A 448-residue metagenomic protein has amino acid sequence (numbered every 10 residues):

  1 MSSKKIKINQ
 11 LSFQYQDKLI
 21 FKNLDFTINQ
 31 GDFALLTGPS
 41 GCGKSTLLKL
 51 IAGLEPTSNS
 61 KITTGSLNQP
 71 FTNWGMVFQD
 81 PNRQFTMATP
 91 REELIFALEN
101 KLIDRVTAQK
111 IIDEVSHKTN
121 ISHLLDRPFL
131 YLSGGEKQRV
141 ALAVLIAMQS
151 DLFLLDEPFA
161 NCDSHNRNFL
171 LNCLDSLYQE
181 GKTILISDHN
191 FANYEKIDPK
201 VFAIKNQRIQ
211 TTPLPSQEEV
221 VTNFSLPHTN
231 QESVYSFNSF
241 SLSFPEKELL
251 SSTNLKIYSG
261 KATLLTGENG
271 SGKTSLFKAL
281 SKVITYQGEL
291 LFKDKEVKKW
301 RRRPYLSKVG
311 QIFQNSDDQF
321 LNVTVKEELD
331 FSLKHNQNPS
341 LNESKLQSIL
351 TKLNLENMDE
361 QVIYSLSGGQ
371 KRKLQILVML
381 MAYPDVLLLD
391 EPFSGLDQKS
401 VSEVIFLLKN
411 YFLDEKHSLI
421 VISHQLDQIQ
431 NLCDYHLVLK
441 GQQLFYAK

Functional and structural regions predicted by a protein language model:
S60-T72, Y286-K298, Y305: Conserved ABC transporter NBD signature motif
V106-L124, L341-M358: Conserved ABC ATPase "signature" region
P128-L132, E136, V362-L366: Conserved ABC ATPase signature
V140-A143, I376: Hydrophobic anchor residue at the start of the ABC signature
F153-E157, L387-E391: Catalytic Walker B motif of ABC-type/P-loop ATPase nucleotide-binding domains
D163, D397: ABC-family nucleotide-binding domains
S187-H189, S423-H424: H-loop/switch region of ABC-family ATPase nucleotide-binding domains
